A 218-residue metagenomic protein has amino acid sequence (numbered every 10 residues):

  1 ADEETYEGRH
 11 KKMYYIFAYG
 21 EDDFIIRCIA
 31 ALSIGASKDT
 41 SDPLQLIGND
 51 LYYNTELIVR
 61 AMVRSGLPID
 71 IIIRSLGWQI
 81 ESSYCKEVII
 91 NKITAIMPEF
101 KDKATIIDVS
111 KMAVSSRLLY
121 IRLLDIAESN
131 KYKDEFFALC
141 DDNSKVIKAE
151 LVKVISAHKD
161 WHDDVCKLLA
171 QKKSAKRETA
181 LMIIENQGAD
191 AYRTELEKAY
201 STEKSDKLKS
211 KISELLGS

Functional and structural regions predicted by a protein language model:
A1, D163-S218: Long alpha-helical HEAT/HEAT-like repeat alpha-solenoid scaffolds in very large eukaryotic proteins, especially those
A1-N54: Non-catalytic protein-protein interaction scaffold segments in large eukaryotic complex-forming proteins
I26, E56, I73, I121 (+3 more regions): Alpha-helical repeat solenoid scaffolds
A30, D70-R74, E87-D108, A127-L139 (+2 more regions): Amphipathic alpha-helical scaffolding segments comprising HEAT/armadillo-like alpha-solenoid repeats
I93, L124, L151-S156, I184 (+1 more regions): Hydrophobic core/packing positions within alpha-helical solenoid repeats
I107-Y120, A138-N143: HEAT-repeat alpha-solenoid elements in large eukaryotic scaffold proteins
S116-R117, K133, K148, R177 (+1 more regions): Residue-level detector of extended alpha-helical repeat arrays and alpha-solenoid scaffolds
